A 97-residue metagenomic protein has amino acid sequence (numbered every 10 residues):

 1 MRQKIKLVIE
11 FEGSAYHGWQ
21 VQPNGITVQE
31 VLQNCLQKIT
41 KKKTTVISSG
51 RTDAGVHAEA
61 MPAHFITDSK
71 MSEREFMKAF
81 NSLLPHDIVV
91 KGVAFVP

Functional and structural regions predicted by a protein language model:
M1-P97: Structured-RNA-binding interfaces characteristic of tRNA pseudouridine synthases
